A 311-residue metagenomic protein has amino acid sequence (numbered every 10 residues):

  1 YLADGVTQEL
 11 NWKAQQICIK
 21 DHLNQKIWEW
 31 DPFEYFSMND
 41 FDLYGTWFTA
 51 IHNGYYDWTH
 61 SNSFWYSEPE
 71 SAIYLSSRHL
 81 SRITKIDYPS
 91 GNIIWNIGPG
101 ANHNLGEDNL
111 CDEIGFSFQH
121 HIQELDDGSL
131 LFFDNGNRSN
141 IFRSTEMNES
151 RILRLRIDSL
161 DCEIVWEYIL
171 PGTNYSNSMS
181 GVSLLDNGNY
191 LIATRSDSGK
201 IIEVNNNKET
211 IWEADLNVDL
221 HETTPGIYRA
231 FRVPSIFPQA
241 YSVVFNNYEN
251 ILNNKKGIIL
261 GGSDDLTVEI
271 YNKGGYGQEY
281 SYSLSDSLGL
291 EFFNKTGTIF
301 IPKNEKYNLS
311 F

Functional and structural regions predicted by a protein language model:
Y1-D286, G297-I299: Histidine-/acidic-rich catalytic cores in large beta-rich domains
S283-F311: Intrinsically disordered, low-complexity Pro/Gly/Ser/Thr-rich segments with frequent PxxP/GP/PP motifs and embedded
